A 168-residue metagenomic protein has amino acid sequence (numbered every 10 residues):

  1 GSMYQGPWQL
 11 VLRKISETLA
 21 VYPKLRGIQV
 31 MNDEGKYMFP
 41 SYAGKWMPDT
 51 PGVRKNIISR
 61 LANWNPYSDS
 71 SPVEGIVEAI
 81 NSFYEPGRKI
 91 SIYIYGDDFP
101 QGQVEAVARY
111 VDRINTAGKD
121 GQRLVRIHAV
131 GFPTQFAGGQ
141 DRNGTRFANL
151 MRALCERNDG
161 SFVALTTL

Functional and structural regions predicted by a protein language model:
G1, D33, A79-I80, G87-V107 (+1 more regions): DG-centered beta-turn motif at the end of beta-strands
G1-K45, G75-E78, S91-Y95: Von Willebrand factor
Q5-Q9, P66-E74, E105, T145: Conserved phosphate-coordination/catalytic loops
Q9, R13-A20, K55, S59 (+4 more regions): Solvent-exposed, polar/charged alpha-helical surfaces in well-ordered, non-transmembrane soluble domains, broadly
S16-G27, A62-P66, I80-R88, P100 (+2 more regions): Sec-exported extracytoplasmic/periplasmic mature domains
G27-R60, N81-F83, V104-A108, Q140-R152: Short beta-strand-loop
P48-K89, Q101, G131-F136: Von Willebrand factor
N63-W64, D98-R157, V163-L165: VWA/integrin I-like adhesion module and closely mimicked acidic/polar interface patches used
